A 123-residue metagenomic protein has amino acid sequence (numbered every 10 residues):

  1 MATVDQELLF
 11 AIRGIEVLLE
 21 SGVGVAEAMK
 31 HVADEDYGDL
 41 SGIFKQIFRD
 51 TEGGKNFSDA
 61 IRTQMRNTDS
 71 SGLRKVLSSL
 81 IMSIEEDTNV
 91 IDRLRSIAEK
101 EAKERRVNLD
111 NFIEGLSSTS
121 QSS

Functional and structural regions predicted by a protein language model:
M1-D5, V90-S123: Membrane-interface, cytosolic juxtamembrane amphipathic helix immediately N-terminal to a transmembrane helix, enriched
M1-M65, K75: Juxtamembrane/interface alpha-helical elements of multi-pass membrane proteins
G14, S79, K100, E104: Solvent-exposed, charged/polar functional surfaces in cytosolic regulatory/catalytic domains
S21, D50, R66, S70 (+2 more regions): Membrane-interface junctions
Y37, I84, E101-R105: A short hydrophobic/aromatic micro-motif that marks alpha-helical segments and, especially, helix-coil
T63-D92: Short, non-transmembrane cytosolic segments of multipass membrane proteins
